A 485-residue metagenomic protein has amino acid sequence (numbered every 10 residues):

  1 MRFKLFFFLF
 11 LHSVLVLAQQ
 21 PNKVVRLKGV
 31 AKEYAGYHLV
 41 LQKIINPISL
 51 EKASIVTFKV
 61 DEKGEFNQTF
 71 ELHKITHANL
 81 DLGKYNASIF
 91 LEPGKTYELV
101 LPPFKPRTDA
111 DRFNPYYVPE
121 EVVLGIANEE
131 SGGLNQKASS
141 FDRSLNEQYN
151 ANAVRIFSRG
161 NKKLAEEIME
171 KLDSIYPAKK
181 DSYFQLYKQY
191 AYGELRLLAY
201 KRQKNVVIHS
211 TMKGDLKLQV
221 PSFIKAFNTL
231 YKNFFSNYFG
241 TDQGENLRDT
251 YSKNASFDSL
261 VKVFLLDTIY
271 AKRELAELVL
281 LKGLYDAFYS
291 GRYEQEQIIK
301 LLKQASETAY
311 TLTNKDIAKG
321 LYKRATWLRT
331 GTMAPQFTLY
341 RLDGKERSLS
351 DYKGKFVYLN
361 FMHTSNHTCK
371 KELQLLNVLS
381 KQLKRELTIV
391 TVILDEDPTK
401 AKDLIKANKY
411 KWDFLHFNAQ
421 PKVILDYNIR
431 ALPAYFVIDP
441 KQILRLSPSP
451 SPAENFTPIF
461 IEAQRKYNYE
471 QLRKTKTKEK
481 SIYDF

Functional and structural regions predicted by a protein language model:
M1-R26: Bacterial Sec-dependent N-terminal signal peptides
Q19-K180, L198-A199, K204-G214: A non-transmembrane, solvent-exposed segment enriched in polar/low-complexity residues
G160-E170, Y251-S259, R292-I298: Helix-turn-helix repeat elements of alpha-solenoid scaffolds
L275, Y285-Y340, S350, K381 (+2 more regions): N-proximal helix/coil linker or "cap" segments that precede and/or mark the start of modular domains
R347-L376: Short active-site neighborhood of thiol/selenol oxidoreductases, capturing the structured segment around
K370-N408, A419-L425: Structural microenvironment flanking redox-active thiols in thiol-disulfide oxidoreductases
I405-K441: Short, internal strand/loop/helix patches that form the active-site neighborhood or redox-interaction surface
P440-F485: Thiol-/selenol-based redox modules, centered on thioredoxin-like and closely related oxidoreductase domains
